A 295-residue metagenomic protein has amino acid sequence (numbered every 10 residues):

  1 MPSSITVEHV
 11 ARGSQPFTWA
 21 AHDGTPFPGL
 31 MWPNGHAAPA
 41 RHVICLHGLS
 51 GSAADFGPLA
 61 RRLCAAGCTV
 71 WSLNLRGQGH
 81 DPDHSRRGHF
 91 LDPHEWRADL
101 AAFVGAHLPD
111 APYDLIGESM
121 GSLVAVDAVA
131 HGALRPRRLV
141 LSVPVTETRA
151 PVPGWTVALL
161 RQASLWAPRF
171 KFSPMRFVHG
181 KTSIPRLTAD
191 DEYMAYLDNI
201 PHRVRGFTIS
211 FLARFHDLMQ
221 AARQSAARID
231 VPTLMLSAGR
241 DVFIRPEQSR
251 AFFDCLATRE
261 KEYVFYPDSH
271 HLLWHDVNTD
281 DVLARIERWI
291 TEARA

Functional and structural regions predicted by a protein language model:
P2-N34: N-terminal cap/lid segment of alpha/beta-hydrolase-fold proteins
A40, G48-G51: Active-site glycine-rich loops that stabilize anionic/oxyanionic intermediates across multiple enzyme folds
S50-S52, H80-H107: Catalytic nucleophile-loop/oxyanion-hole region of alpha/beta-hydrolase and closely related hydrolase-like folds
A60-H84: Conserved alpha/beta-hydrolase
M120, V124-H202, G206-T208: Alpha/beta-hydrolase-fold enzymes
I229, M235-S237, D241: Short beta-strand/loop motif that positions the catalytic acidic residue of the alpha/beta-hydrolase fold
V231, R245-D254: Short alpha-helix in the alpha/beta-hydrolase fold that links the catalytic acid
E262-A295: Catalytic active-site module of serine/aspartate enzymes centered on a nucleophile-bearing elbow/loop
